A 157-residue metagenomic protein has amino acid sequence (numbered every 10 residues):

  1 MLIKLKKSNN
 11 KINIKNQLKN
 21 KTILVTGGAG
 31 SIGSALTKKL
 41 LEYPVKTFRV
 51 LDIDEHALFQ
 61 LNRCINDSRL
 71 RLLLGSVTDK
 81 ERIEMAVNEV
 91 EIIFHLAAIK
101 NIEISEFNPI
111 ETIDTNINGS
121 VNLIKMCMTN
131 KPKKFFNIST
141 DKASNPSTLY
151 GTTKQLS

Functional and structural regions predicted by a protein language model:
M1-K21, N101: A short, basic/flexible loop-to-alpha-helix module at the beginning of a structural domain
K15, T22-Y43: N-terminal Rossmann NAD(P)H-binding glycine-rich loop of SDR-like oxidoreductase domains
G27, S31, A35, N118 (+1 more regions): Active-site helix adjacent to the Tyr-X3-Lys
K46-R49: Short beta-strand element of Class I
D52-A57: Helix N-cap at the beta1-alpha1 junction of Rossmann-like dinucleotide-binding domains, i.e., the first residues
L61-L70: Short, conserved SAM-binding/catalytic segment of Class I S-adenosyl-L-methionine-dependent methyltransferases
R71-I92: Conserved Rossmann-fold cofactor-binding substructure of NAD(P)-dependent oxidoreductases
I92-H95, I99-Q155: Conserved Rossmann-fold NAD(P)-dependent oxidoreductase catalytic core, especially the SDR/UDP-sugar
